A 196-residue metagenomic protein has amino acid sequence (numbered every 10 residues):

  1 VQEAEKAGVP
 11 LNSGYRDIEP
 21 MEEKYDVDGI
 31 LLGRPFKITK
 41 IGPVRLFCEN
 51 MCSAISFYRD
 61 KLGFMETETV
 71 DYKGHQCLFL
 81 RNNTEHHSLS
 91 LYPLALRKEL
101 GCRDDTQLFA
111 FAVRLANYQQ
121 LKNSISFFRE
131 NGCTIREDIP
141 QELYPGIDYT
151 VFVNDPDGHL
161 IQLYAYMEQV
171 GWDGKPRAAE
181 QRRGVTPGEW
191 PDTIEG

Functional and structural regions predicted by a protein language model:
V1-P35, S126, N131-G196: Vicinal oxygen chelate
I30-G33, A95-C102: Short beta-strand/turn micro-motifs at beta-sheet edges
P35-F36, R45-P93, D138: Core segments of cupin and vicinal oxygen chelate
K40-E49, L100-R129, D148-N154: Vicinal oxygen chelate
I41, F64, L89-L91, L108 (+1 more regions): Short, structured motif recognition centered on aromatic/hydrophobic residues
I55-S56, K122, I161: Alpha-helical elements of the RecA-like P-loop NTPase motor core of helicases
N83-E85, A95, A116, P156-G158: Short loop segments at secondary-structure junctions
L94-R97, M167-Q169: A short, sequence-level motif marking secondary-structure junctions
